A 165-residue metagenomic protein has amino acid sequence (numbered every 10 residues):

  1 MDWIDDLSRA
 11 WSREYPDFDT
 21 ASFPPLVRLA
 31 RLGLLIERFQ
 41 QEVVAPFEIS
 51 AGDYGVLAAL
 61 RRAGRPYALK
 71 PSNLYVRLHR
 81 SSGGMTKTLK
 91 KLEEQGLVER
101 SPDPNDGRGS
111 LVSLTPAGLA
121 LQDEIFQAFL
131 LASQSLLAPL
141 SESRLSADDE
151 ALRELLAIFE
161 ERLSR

Functional and structural regions predicted by a protein language model:
M1-D17, S143-R165: C-terminal regulatory/oligomerization modules of transcriptional regulators
M1-F47: N-terminal leader segment of winged-helix/HTH proteins
T20, L34, R38-S81: N-terminal helix-turn-helix DNA-binding core of bacterial DNA-binding proteins
R28, G55-A59, A120: Pre-recognition alpha-helix immediately N-terminal to the DNA-recognition helix within helix-turn-helix or winged-helix
F39, V43-P46, A128-L140, E154 (+2 more regions): Generic non-transmembrane alpha-helical segments
K90-E150: Charged, amphipathic alpha-helical coiled-coil/dimerization segments
